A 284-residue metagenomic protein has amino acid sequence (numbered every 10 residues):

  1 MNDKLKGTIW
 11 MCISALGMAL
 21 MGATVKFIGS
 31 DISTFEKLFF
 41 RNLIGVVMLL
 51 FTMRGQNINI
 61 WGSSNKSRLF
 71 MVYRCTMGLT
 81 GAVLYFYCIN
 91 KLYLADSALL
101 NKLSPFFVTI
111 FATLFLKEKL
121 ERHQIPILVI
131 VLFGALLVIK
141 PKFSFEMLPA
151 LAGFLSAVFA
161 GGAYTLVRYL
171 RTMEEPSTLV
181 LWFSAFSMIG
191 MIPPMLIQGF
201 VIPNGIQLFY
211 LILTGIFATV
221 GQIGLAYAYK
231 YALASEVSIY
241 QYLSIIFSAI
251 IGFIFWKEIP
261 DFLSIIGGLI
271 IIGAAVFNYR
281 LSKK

Functional and structural regions predicted by a protein language model:
M1-L16, I44-Y73, R122, T172 (+3 more regions): Membrane-interface interhelical linkers
D3-G7, F39, S63-S67, A135 (+3 more regions): Juxtamembrane helix-entry segments on the extracytoplasmic side of multipass membrane proteins
T8-M11, N65-C75, L120-L132, P149-F154 (+2 more regions): Cytoplasmic-side transmembrane-helix entry/capping segments in multi-pass membrane proteins
A15-L20, C75-V83, P105-I110, A135 (+6 more regions): Hydrophobic/small/kink-forming positions within alpha-helical transmembrane segments of polytopic membrane proteins
A23-F27, T34, L49, F143-P203 (+1 more regions): Transmembrane alpha-helical segments that form core, pore/gating elements of small-molecule transporters/exporters
Y85-Y87, S104-P126, I246-I265: C-terminal transmembrane-helix exit sites in multi-pass transporters
A98-L103, L170, E174-F186, Q222-F253 (+1 more regions): Helix-helix packing/entry segments at the starts of transmembrane helices
H123-I139, L263-R280: Hydrophobic transmembrane alpha-helices of multi-pass small-molecule transport proteins
